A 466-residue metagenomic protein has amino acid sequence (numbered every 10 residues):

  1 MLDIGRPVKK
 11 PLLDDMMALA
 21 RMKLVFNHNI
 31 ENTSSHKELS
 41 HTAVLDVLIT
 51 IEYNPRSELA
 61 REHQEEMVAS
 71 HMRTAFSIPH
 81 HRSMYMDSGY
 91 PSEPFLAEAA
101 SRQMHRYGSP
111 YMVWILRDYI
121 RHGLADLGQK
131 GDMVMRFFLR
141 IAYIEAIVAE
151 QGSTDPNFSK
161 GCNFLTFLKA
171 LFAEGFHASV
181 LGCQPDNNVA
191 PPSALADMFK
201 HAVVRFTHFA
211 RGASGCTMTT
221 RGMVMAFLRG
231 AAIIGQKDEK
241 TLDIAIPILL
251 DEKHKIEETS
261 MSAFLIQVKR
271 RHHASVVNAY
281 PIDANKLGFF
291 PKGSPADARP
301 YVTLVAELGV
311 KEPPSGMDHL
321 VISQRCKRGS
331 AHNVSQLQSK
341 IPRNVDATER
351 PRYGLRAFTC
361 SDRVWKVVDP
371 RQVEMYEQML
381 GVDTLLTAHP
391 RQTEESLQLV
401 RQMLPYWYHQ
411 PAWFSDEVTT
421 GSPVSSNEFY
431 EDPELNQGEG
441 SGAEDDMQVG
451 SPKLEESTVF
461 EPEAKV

Functional and structural regions predicted by a protein language model:
M1-V466: Charge-enriched interaction surfaces
